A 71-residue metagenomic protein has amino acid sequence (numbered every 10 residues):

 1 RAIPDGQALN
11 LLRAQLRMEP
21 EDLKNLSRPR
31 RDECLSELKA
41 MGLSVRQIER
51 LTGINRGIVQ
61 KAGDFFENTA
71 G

Functional and structural regions predicted by a protein language model:
R1-G71: Short Pro-Cys-Gly-centered "Cys-loop" motif that presents a nucleophilic cysteine in a tight turn
